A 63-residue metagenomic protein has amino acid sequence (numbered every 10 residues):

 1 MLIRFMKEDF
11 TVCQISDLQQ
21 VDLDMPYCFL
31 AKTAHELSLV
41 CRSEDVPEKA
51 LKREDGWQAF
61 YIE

Functional and structural regions predicted by a protein language model:
M1-E63: Regulatory modules associated with amino-acid/nitrogen control
